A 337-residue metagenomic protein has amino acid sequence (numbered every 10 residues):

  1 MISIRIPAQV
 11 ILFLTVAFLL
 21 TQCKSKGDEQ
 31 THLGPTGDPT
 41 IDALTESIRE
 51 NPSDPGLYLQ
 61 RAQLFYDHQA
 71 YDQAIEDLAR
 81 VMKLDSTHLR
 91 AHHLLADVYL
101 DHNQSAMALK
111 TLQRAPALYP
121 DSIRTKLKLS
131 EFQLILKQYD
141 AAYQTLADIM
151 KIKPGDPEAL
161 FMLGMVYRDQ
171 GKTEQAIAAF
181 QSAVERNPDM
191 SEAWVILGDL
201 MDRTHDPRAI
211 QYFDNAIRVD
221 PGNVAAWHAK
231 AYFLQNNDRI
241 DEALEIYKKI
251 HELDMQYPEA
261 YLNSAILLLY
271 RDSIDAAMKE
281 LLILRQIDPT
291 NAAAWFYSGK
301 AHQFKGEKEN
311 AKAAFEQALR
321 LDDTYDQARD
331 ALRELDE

Functional and structural regions predicted by a protein language model:
L20-A79, K83-D85, D101, K110 (+1 more regions): N-terminal leader/linker segments that initiate helical-solenoid repeat arrays
K26-Q30, P35, Y270, A293-F296 (+1 more regions): Terminal, low-structured helical/coil segments at or just beyond the last alpha-helical repeat
G34-A43, Q69-R80, H102-R114, L136-D148 (+5 more regions): Structural signature of tandem alpha-helical TPR/SEL1-like repeats, specifically the intra-repeat loop/turn
E50, L84, L118-Y119, I152 (+5 more regions): Structural marker of alpha-solenoid helical repeat scaffolds
P55-G56, L89-R90, I123-R124, P157-E158 (+5 more regions): Helix-start (N-cap) detector for alpha-helical repeat units in TPR-like alpha-solenoids, especially tetratricopeptide
Y66, H93, L100, L127 (+9 more regions): Position-specific recognition of the canonical hydrophobic site in helix A of tetratricopeptide repeat
